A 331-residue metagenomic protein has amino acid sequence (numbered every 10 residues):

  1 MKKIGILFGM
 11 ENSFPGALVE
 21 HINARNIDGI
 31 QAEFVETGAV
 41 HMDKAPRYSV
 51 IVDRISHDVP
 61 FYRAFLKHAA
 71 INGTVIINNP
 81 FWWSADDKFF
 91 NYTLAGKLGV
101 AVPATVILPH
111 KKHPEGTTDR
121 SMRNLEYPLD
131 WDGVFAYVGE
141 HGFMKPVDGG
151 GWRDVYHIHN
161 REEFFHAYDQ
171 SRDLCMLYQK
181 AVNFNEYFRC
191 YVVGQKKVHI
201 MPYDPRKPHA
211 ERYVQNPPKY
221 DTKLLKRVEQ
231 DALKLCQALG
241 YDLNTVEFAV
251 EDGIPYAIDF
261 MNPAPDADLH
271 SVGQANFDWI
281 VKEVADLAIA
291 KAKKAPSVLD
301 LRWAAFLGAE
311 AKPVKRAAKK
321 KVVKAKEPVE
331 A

Functional and structural regions predicted by a protein language model:
K2-F8, A70-G73, F81-Y187, N216-Q230 (+1 more regions): Active-site nucleotide/adenylate-binding loops and adjacent lid/helix of ATP-dependent enzymes
G9-S121: Conserved N-proximal alpha/beta basic substrate-recognition cap immediately N-terminal to, or forming the N-lobe
E11-N12, H57-D58, W83, D148-G150 (+4 more regions): Short, solvent-exposed loop/turn segments at secondary-structure junctions
R54, P80, P146, F248 (+1 more regions): Generic detector of well-ordered alpha-helical packing
R172-C175, A181-Q215, E229-T245, A249-Y256 (+1 more regions): Phosphate-binding core of ATP-grasp and ATP-grasp-like enzymes
H209-Y256, K282-P296, R302-P313: A long amphipathic alpha-helix within ATP-dependent nucleotide-binding catalytic cores
L269-N276: A short acidic/glycine-rich loop-to-helix N-cap element
V314-E330: Intrinsically disordered, polybasic Lys/Arg-rich low-complexity tracts
